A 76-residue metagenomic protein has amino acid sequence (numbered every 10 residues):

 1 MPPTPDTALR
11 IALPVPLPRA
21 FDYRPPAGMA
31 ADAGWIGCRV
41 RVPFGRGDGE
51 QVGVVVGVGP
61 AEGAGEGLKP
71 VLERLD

Functional and structural regions predicted by a protein language model:
M1-D76: Accessory, non-ATPase domains that flank or precede helicase/AAA+ motor cores in DNA-metabolism machines
